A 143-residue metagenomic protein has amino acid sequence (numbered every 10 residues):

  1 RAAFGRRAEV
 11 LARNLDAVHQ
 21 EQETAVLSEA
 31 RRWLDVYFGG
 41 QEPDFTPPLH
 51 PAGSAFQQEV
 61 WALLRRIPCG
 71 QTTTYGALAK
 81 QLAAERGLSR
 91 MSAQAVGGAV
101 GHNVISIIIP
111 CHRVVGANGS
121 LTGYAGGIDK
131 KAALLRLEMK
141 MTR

Functional and structural regions predicted by a protein language model:
R1-T46: Compact structured core domains
R32, V36-R143: Nucleic acid-binding interface residues in structured DNA/RNA-binding domains, emphasizing the DNA-engaging scaffolds
